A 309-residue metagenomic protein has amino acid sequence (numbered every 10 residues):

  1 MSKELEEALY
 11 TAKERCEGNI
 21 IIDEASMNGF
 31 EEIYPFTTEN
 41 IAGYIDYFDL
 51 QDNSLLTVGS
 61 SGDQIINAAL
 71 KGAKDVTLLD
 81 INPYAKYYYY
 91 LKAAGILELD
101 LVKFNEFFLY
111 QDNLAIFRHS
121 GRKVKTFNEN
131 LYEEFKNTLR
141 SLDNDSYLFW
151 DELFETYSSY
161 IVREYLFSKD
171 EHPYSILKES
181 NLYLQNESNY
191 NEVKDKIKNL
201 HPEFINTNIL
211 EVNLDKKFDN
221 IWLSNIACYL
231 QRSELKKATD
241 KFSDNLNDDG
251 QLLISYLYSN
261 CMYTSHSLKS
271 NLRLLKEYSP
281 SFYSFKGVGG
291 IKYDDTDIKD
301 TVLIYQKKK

Functional and structural regions predicted by a protein language model:
S2-E14, Y84-K198: Class I S-adenosyl-L-methionine-dependent methyltransferase module
S2-Q51: S-adenosyl-L-methionine
D52-N53, L210-W222: A short acidic, Gly/Pro-enriched loop at the edge of an enzyme's catalytic core that lines a small-molecule cofactor
D52-S61, T77: Conserved class I S-adenosyl-L-methionine
D219-S233: A short SAM/SAH-binding and catalytic strip from SAM-dependent methyltransferases
W222, D249-N260: Conserved beta-strand signature within the Rossmann-like core of class I S-adenosyl-L-methionine
K236-D248: A short glycine-rich, Lys/Arg-flanked "PGG" loop and its adjoining helix->strand segment in the class I
S281-K309: Core SAM-dependent methyltransferase catalytic element
